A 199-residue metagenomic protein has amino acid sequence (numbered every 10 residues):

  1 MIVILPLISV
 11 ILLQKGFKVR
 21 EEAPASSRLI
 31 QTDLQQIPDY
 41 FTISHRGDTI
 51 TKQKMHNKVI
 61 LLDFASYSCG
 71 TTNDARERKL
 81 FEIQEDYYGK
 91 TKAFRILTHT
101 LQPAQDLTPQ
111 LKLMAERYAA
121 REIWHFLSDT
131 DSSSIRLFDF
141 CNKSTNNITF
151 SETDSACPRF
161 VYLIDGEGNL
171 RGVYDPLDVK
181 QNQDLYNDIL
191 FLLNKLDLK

Functional and structural regions predicted by a protein language model:
M1-D39: N-terminal targeting signals for export/organelle localization
R28-L61: Short extracytoplasmic
T49, T130-S132, S155: Coil residues (strongly favoring Ser/Thr
I50-L80, L97-H99: Short active-site neighborhood of thiol/selenol oxidoreductases, capturing the structured segment around
R76-L137: Structural microenvironment flanking redox-active thiols in thiol-disulfide oxidoreductases
E85-G89, E116-A120, K143, N169 (+2 more regions): Sec-exported extracytoplasmic/periplasmic mature domains
E122-W124, I135, C141-F150, D154-Y162: Structural micro-motif
F150-K199: Thiol-/selenol-based redox modules, centered on thioredoxin-like and closely related oxidoreductase domains
